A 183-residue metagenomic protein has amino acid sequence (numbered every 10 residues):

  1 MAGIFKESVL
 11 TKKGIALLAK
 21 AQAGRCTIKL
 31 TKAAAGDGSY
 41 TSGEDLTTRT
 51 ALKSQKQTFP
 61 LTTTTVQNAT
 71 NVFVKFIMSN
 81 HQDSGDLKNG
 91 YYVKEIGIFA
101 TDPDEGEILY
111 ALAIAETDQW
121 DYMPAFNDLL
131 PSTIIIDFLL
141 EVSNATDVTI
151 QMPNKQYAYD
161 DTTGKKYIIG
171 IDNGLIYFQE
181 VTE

Functional and structural regions predicted by a protein language model:
M1-N154: N-terminal assembly/attachment segments of tailed bacteriophage virion structural proteins
Y157-E183: A signal for long, low-complexity, Ser/Thr/Asn-enriched, surface-exposed stalk/shaft and domain-boundary segments
